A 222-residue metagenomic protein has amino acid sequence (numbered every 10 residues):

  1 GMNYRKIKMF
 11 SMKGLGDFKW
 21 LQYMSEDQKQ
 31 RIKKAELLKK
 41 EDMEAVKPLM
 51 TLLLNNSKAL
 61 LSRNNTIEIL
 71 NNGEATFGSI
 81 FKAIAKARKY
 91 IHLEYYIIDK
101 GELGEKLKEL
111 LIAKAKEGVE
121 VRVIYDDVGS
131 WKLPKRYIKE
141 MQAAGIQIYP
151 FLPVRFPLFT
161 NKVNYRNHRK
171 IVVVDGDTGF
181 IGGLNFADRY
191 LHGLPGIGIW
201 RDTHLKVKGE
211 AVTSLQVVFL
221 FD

Functional and structural regions predicted by a protein language model:
G1-D222: N-terminal localization/anchoring segments of enzymes in phospholipid and broader phosphate metabolism
